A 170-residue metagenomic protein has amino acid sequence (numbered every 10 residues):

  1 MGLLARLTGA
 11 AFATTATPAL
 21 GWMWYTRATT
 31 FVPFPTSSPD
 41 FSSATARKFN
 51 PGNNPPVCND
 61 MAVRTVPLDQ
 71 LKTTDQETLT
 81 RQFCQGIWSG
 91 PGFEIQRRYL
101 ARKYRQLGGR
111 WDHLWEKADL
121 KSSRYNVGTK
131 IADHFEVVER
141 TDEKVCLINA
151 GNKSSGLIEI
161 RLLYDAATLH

Functional and structural regions predicted by a protein language model:
G2-T30: Terminal signal-anchor or tail-anchor transmembrane helices that tether membrane-associated enzymes to cellular
R6, P18, F83, R105-Q106 (+2 more regions): Generic detector of intrinsically disordered, low-complexity, polar/charged segments
M23-S122: Hydrophobic ligand-binding cavity/cleft-lining segments
N54-V57, V137-E143, L163-T168: Short, ordered beta-strand-loop transition motifs
T65, V138, I148, R161: Residues in well-ordered beta-strands of folded domains
T74-Q76, R110-L120, Y125-V145, G151-S154: Mature, function-bearing regions of proteins
G151-H170: Beta-strand/loop substructures that line and gate deep hydrophobic ligand-binding cavities in soluble
